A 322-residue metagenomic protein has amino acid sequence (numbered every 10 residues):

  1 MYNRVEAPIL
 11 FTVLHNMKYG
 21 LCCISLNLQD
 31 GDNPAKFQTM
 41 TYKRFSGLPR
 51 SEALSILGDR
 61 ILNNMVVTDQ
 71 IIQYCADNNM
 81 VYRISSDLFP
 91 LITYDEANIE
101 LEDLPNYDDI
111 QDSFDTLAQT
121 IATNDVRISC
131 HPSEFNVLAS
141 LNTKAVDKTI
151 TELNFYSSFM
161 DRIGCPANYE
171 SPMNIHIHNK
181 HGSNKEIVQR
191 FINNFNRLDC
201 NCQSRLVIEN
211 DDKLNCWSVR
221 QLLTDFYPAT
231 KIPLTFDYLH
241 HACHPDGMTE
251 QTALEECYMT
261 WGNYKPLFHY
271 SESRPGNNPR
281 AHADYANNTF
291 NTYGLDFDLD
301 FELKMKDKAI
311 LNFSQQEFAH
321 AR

Functional and structural regions predicted by a protein language model:
M1-N16: N-terminal amphipathic/basic-hydrophobic helices that include classical n-h-c signal peptides and signal-anchor
L14-R127, N136-C165, Y169, R197 (+5 more regions): Alpha/beta catalytic barrel-like cores
F89-L91, E134-V137, N179-H181, H241: A short, flexible beta-alpha/helix-coil linker loop
P132, M173-N179, I208-D212, F236-Y238: Short, structured patches in soluble enzyme cores that scaffold and shape functional sites
H176-F191: Loop-centered beta-sheet repeat module
V188-V207, I232-P233, Y238-H240: Catalytic pocket-lining loop regions of alpha/beta-barrel enzymes, especially the amidohydrolase/enolase/GH5 lineages
L214, L239-P245: Short acidic, Gly/Ser-rich segments with clustered Asp/Glu that frequently serve as metal-coordination loops in enzyme
